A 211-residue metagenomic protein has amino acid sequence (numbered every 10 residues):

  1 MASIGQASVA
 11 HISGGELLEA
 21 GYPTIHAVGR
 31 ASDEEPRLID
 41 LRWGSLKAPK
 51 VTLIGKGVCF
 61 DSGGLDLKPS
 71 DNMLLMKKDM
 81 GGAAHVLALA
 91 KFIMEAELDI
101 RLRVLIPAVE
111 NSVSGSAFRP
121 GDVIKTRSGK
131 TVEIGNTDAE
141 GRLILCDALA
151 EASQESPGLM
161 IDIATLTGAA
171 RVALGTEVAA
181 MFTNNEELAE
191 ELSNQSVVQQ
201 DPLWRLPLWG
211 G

Functional and structural regions predicted by a protein language model:
A2-G211: A generic structural signal for tightly packed, nonpolar segments enriched in small/aliphatic residues
